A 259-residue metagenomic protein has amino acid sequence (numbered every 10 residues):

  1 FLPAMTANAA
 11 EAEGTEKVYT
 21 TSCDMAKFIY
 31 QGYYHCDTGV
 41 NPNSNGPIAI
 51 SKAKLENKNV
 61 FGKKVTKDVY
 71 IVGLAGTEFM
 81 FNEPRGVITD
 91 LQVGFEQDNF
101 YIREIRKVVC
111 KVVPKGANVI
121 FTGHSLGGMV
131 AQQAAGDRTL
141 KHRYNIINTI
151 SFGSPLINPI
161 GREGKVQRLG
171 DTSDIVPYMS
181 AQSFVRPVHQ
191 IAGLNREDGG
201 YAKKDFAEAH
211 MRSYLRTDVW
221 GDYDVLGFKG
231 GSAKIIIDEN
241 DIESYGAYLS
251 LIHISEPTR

Functional and structural regions predicted by a protein language model:
F1-L2, R259: N-terminal export signals
L2-A12: Sec-dependent signal peptide cleavage junction
T6, T77, T258: Ser/Thr-centric signal marking residues that sit in or immediately flank functional binding/regulatory motifs
E13-V40, V65, I71, Y201 (+1 more regions): Long, low-complexity, Lys/Arg-enriched
K17-I120, I146, R162: A conserved cap/lid and substrate-binding interface adjacent to the catalytic center of lipid-processing enzymes
V72, Y101-R186: Serine-dependent carboxylesterase/thioesterase catalytic core of lipase-like alpha/beta-hydrolase/SGNH enzymes
N148, G153-I236: The feature captures the conserved acid-bearing segment of alpha/beta-hydrolase catalytic domains
S250-R259: Residue-level detector of conserved catalytic or cofactor/ligand-binding positions in enzyme active sites
